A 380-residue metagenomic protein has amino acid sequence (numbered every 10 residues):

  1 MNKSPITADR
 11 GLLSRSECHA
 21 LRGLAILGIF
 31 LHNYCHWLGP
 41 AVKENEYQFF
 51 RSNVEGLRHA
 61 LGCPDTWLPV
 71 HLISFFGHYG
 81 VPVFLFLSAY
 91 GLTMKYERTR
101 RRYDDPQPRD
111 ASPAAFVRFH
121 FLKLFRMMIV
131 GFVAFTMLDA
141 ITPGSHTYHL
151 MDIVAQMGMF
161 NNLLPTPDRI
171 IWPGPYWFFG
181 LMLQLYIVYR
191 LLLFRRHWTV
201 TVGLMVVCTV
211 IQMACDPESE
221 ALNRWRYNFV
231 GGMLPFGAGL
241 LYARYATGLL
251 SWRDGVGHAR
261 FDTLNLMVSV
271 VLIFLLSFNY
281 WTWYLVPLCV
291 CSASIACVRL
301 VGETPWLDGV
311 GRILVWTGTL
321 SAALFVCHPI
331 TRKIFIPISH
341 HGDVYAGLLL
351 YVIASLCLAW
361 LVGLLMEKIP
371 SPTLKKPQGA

Functional and structural regions predicted by a protein language model:
M1-C208, H341-A380: Membrane-cytosol interface segments of multi-pass membrane proteins, especially ER/Golgi lipid-handling enzymes
Q212-E218, L222-A323, C327-V352: Alpha-helical transmembrane segments and terminal signal-anchor/GPI-anchor hydrophobic tails, characterized by long
